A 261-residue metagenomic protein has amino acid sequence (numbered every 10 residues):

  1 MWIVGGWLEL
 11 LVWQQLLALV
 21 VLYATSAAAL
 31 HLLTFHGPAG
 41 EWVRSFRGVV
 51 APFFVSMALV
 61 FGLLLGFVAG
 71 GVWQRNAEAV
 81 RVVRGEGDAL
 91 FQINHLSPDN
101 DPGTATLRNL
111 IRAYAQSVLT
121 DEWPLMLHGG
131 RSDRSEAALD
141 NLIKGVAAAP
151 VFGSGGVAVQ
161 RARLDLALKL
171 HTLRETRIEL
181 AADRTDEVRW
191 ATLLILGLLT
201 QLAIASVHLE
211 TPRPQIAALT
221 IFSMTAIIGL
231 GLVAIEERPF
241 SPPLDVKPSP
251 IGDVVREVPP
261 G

Functional and structural regions predicted by a protein language model:
M1-W7, H171-T176: Membrane-embedded alpha-helical segments in integral membrane proteins
W2, L10-P38, E179-G261: Alpha-helical transmembrane anchor segments
W42-F53: Membrane-interface segments at loop-to-transmembrane junctions
A51-V68: A generic, lipid-embedded transmembrane alpha helix
L63-R84, E237-R238: Transmembrane signal-anchor/signal-peptide helices with a preference for the extracytoplasmic
E78-V82, R134, A162, W190 (+2 more regions): Short, contiguous, pocket-lining structural segments that sit at or immediately flank catalytic/ligand-binding sites
A79, Q92-A182: Structured inter-helical modules in multipass membrane proteins
V80-P98, K247-G261: Short extracytoplasmic/periplasmic juxtamembrane "stem" segments immediately C-terminal to an N-terminal membrane anchor
